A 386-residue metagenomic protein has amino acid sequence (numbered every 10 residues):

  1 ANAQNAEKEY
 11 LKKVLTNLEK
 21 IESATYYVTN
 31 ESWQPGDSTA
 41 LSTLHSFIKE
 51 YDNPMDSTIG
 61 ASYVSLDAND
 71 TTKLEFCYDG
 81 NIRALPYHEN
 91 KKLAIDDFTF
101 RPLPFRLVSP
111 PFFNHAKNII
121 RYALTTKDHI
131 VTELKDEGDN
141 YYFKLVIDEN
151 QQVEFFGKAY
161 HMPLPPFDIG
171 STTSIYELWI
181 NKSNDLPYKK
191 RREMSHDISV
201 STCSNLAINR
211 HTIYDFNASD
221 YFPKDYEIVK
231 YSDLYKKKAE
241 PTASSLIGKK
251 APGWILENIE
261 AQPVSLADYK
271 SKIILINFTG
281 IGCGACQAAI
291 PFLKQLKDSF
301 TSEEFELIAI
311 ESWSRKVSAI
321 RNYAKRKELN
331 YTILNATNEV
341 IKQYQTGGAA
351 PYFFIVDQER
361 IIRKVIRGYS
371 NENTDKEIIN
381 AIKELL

Functional and structural regions predicted by a protein language model:
A3-D52, T126-T132: N-terminal leader/targeting segments and the immediate start of mature chains
D52-F113, S199: An acidic-aromatic
F113-S183: Extended beta-strand-rich segments in extracellular/periplasmic secretory proteins, especially within noncatalytic
F167-S174, S183-W254, E260-Q262, Y269: Non-transmembrane domains of secretory- and envelope-associated proteins
K270, F278-Q295: Conserved redox-active cysteine motifs that mediate thiol-disulfide chemistry, especially di-cysteine Cys-X(1-2)-Cys
Q287-K327, A336-Q343: Structural microenvironment flanking redox-active thiols in thiol-disulfide oxidoreductases
K325-L329, N335-A381: Thiol/disulfide oxidoreductase modules built on the thioredoxin-like
